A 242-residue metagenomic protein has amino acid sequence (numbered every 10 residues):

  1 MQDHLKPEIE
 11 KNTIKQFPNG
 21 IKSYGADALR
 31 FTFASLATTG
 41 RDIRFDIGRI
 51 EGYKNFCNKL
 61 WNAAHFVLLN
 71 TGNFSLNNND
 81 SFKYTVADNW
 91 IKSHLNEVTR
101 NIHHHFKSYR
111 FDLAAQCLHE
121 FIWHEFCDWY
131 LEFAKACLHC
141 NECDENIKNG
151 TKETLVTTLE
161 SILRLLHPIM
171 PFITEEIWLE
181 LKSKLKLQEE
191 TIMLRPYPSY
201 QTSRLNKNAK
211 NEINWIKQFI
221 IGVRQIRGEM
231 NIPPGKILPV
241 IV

Functional and structural regions predicted by a protein language model:
M1-Y84, S183-Q188, E229-L238: Catalytic adenosine-cofactor/nucleotide-binding cores of aminoacyl-tRNA synthetases and other
A28-S35, W61-A64, L118-I122, Y130 (+2 more regions): Short alpha-helical scaffolding segments that buttress acidic/His motifs in well-ordered protein cores
D46-G52, H119-E120, D144-I147, T151 (+1 more regions): Conserved short loop/turn motifs at secondary-structure junctions
A64, L68, T99-F106, Y130 (+2 more regions): A structural signal for well-ordered alpha-helices, especially hydrophobic packing surfaces of coiled-coils
F74-R100, L131-I221, I241: Acidic, turn-prone loop/beta-hairpin segments
N96, L118, V223-R227: Long hydrophobic segments that form regular secondary structure
F106-L113: Short helix-adjacent coil turns
